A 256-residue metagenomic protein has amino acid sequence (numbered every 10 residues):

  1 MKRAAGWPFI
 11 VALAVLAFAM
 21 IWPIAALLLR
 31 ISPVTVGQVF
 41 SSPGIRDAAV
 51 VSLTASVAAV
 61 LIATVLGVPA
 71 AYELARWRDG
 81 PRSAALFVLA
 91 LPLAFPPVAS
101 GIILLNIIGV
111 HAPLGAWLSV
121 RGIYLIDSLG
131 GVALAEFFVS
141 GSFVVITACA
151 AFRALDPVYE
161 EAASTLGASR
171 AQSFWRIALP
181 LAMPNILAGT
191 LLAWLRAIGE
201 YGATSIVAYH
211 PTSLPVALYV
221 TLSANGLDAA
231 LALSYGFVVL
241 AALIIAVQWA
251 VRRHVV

Functional and structural regions predicted by a protein language model:
M1-V34, P43-R153, I177, L181-G202 (+2 more regions): Membrane-water interface segments at the C-terminal ends of transmembrane alpha-helices in multi-pass inner-membrane
G130, Y159, V207, P211: Short, conserved glycine- and acidic-residue-centered signature motifs in active-site or ligand-binding loops
C149-E161, S169-R170: Membrane-helix/interface signature in polytopic inner-membrane proteins
A162-A163, S173, I177, L218: Hydrophobic positions on the alpha-helical face of helix-turn-helix-like DNA-binding modules
L166-A168, P180: Glycine/proline-centered hinge or cleavage motifs at structural transition points of membrane proteins
Q172-S173, S213: Residues in the helix-turn-helix
Y209-S223: Short hydrophobic, aromatic-rich alpha-helical segments embedded in or entering the lipid bilayer of multi-pass
